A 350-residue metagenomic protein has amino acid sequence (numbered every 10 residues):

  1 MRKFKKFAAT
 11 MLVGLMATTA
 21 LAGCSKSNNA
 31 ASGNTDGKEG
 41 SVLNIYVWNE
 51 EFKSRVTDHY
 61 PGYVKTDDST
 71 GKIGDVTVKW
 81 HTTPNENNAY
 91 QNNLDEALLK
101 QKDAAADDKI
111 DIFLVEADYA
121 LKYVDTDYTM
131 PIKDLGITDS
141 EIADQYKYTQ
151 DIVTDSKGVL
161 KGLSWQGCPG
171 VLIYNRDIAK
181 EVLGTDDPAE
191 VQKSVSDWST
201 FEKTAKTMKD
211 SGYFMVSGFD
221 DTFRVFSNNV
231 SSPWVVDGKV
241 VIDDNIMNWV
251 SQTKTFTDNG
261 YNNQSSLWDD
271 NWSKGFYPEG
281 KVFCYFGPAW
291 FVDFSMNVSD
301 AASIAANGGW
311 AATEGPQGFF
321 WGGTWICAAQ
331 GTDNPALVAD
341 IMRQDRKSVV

Functional and structural regions predicted by a protein language model:
F4-L12, A22-L121, L337: Conserved N-terminal structural module of periplasmic/extracytoplasmic solute-binding proteins
G74, L99, D258-N259, D300-V350: Extracytoplasmic/periplasmic substrate-recognition and gating elements
T82-E96, V195-T200, Q264-P278: Short helix-initiation/N-cap motifs at beta->coil->alpha
N88-Q91, K102, F113-V171, S199-E202 (+1 more regions): Hinge/lid segment of periplasmic solute-binding proteins
A97-V115, Y128-M130, G212, P278-P288: Alpha-to-beta junction loops
A120-V124, A289-A305: A ligand-binding cleft/hinge motif common to bilobed small-molecule-binding domains
G170-Y174, A179, I326-A328: Short glycine- and hydrophobic/aromatic-rich loop-to-beta-strand nucleating segment in the catalytic cores
T200-K209, D237-D270, G309: Glycine-centered hinge/linker elements that transmit conformational signals in sensory and ligand-binding systems
